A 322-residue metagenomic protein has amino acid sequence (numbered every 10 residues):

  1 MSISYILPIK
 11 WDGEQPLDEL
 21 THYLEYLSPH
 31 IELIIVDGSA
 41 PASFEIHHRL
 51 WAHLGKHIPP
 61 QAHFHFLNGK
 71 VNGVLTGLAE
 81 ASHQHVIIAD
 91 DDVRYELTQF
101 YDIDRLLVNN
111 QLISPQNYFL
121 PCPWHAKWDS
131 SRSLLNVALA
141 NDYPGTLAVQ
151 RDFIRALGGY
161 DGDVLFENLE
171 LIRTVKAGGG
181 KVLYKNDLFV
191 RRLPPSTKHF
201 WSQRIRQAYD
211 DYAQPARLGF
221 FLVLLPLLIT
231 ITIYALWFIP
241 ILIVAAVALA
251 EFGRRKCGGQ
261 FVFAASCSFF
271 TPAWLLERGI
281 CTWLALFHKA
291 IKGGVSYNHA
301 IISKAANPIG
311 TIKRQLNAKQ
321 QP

Functional and structural regions predicted by a protein language model:
S2-I6, E32, E170: Cell-envelope/extracellular polymer assembly enzymes that use nucleotide-activated donors
W11-L27: Short, well-formed alpha-helical segments that are part of the catalytic scaffolds of diverse glycosyltransferases
D12-G13, D37-H47, Q61, D92-R94: A conserved acidic beta->alpha catalytic loop
H63-G73, I103-A156, W201, T271-R278: Long helical/loop segments within the catalytic core of UDP-sugar-dependent glycosyltransferases, especially the large
V74, V86: Short aromatic/hydrophobic "clamp" motif used to bind/position activated sugar donors
D90-R105: Acidic donor-binding/catalytic loop of UDP-sugar-dependent glycosyltransferases, especially processive GT2
F119-W124, D161-G219, N307: Catalytic donor/gating beta->alpha subdomain of glycosyltransferases that bind UDP-sugars
V223-S296: Membrane-embedded multi-pass helical conduit in multi-pass membrane proteins, especially envelope-biosynthetic
